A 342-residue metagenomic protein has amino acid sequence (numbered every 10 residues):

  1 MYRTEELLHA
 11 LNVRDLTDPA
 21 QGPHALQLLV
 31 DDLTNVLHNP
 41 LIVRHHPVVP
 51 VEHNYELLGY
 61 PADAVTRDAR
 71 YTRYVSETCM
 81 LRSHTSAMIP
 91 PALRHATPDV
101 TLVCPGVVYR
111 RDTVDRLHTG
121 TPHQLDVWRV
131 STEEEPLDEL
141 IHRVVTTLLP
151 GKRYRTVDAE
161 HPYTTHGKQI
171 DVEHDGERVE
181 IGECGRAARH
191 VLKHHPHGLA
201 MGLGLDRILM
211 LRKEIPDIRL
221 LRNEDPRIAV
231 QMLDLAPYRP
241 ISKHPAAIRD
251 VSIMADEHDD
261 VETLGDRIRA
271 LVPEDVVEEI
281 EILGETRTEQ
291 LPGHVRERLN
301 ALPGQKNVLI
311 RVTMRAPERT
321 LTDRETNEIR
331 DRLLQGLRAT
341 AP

Functional and structural regions predicted by a protein language model:
M1-Q124, R129-V130, R178-G202, R311-L321 (+2 more regions): Class II aminoacyl-tRNA synthetase-like tRNA-binding/catalytic domains
V30-H38, D138-T146, G265-R269, R330-L334 (+1 more regions): Generic solvent-exposed, charged/amphipathic alpha-helical segments that serve as macromolecular interface scaffolds
N39-V48, G151-E160, E278-E279: Short, well-structured beta-strand/strand-turn elements
T101-V103, G151-Y154, L221: Short, structured loop/turn "capping" segments at alpha-beta junctions
V127, T132-E133, T146, I208-M210 (+1 more regions): Long, well-ordered mid-to-C-terminal structural blocks that present hydrophobic/aromatic surfaces
E133, H142-P150, D175-G176, K213 (+1 more regions): Short helix-capping and hinge/turn segments at secondary-structure transitions, especially at repeat and domain
P136-K168: Extended C-terminal subregions enriched in glycine
V157, P162-Q169, E173-P342: A carboxyl-terminal module marker
